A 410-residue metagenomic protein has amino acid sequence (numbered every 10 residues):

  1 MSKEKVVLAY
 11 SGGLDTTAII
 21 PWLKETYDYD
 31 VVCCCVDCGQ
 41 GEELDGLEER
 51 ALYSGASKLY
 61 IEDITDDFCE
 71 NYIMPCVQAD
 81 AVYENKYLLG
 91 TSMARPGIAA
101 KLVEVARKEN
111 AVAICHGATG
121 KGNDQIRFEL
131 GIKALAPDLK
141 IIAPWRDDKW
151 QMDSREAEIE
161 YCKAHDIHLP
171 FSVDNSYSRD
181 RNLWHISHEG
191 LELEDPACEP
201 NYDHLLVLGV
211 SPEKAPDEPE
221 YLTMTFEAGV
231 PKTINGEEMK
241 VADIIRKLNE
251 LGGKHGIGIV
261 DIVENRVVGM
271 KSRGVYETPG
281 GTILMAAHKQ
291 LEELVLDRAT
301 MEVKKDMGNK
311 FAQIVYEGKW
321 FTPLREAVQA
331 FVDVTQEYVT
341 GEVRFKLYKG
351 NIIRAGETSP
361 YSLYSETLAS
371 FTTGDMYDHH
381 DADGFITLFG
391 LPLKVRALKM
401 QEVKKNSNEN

Functional and structural regions predicted by a protein language model:
S2-N410: Nucleotide-activated chemistry modules centered on ATP-dependent adenylation/adenylyltransferase
